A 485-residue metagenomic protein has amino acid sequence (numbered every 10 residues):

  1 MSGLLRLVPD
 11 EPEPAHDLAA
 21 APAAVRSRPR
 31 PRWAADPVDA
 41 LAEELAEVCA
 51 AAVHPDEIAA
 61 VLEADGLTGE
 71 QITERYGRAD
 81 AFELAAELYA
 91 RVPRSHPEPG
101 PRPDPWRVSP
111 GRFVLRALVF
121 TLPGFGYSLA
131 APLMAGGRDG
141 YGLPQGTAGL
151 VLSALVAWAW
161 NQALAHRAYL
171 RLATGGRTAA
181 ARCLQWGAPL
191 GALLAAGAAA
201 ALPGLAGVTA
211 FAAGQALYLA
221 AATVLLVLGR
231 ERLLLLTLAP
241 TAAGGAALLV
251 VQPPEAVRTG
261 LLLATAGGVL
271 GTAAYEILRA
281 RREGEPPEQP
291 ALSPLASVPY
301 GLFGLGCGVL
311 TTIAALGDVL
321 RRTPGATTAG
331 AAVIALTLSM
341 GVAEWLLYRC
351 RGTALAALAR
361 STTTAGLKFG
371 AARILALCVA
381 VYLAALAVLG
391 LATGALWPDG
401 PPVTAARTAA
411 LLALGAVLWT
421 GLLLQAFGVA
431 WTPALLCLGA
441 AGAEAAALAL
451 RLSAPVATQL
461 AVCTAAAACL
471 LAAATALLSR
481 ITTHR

Functional and structural regions predicted by a protein language model:
M1-G111: Soluble N-terminal domains of membrane-associated systems
L5, D56, A60-E63, R75-P99 (+5 more regions): Transmembrane-helix bundle segments that line or gate the permeation/cavity pathway in multi-pass membrane proteins
P31-A35, V108-R138, L235, A242-G244 (+1 more regions): Long, highly hydrophobic alpha-helical transmembrane signal-anchor segments
V48, A52, A154, W158 (+1 more regions): Short, charged/polar micro-motifs that form catalytic or ligand-binding hotspots
T68-E70, L170-A179, A359-T364: Juxtamembrane helix-boundary/capping and inter-helix hinge elements in multi-pass membrane proteins
A90-P101, A130-Y141, N161-Q162, V208-A213 (+4 more regions): Hydrophobic alpha-helical transmembrane segments
D104-L248: Core alpha-helical transmembrane segments of integral membrane proteins
P254-R485: Hydrophobic multi-pass inner-membrane translocation pores used for secretion and envelope-lipid/glycan export
